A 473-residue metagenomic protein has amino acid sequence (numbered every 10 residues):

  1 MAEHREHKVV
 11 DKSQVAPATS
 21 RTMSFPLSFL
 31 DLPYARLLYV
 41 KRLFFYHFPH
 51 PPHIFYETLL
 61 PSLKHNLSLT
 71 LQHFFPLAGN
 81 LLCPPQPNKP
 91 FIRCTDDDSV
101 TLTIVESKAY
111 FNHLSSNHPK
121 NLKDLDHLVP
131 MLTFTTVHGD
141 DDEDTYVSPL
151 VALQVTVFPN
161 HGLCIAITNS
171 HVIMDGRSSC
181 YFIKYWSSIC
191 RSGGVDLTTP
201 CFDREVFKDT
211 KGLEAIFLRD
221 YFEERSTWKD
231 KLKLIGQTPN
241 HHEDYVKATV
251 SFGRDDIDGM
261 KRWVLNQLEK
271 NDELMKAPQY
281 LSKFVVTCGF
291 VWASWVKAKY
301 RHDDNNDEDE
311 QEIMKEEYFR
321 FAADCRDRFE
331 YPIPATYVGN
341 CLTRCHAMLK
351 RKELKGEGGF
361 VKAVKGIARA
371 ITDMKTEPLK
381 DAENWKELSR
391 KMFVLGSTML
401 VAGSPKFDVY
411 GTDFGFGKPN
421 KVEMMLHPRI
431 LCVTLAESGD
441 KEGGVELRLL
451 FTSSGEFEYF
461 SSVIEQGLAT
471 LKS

Functional and structural regions predicted by a protein language model:
M1-V10, F460: PEST-like, low-complexity acidic/proline-rich intrinsically disordered segments, predominantly at protein N-termini
H4, K12-T22, R36-L37, K41-P76 (+2 more regions): Soluble acyl-CoA-dependent acyltransferase catalytic core bearing the H(X)4D motif
P26-L30: Detector for long, low-complexity, acidic/polar, Ser/Pro/Gly/Thr-rich intrinsically disordered N-terminal regulatory
D31-P33, L150-T156, R429-S438: Short, surface-exposed beta-strand/loop micro-motifs that present aromatic residues
V394-S473: Low-complexity, glycine/alanine/valine/leucine- and proline-rich hydrophobic stretches
